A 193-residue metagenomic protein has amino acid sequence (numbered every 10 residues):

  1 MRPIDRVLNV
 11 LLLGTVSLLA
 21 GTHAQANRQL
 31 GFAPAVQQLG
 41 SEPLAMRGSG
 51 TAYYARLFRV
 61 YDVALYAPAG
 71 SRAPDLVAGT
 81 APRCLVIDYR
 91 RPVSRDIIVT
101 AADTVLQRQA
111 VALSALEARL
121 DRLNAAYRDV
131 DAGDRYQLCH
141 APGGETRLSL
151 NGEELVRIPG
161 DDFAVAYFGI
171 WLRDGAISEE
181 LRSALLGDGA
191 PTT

Functional and structural regions predicted by a protein language model:
M1-L11: Bacterial N-terminal signal peptides that target proteins for export
N9-L19: Bacterial N-terminal signal peptides
Q25-A81, R108-A112: N-terminal secretory signal peptides
L30-A33, H140-G144: A short, compositionally biased
A69-G143: Mid-length scaffold segments of soluble, non-membrane domains
L150-G152: Short strand-turn-strand beta-turns centered on an Asx-Gly dipeptide
L155-L181: Flexible glycine-rich active-site/ligand-binding loops centered on an Asp-His dyad
E180-T193: Cysteine/selenocysteine-centered motifs that mediate thiol-based redox chemistry or coordinate metal-sulfur cofactors
